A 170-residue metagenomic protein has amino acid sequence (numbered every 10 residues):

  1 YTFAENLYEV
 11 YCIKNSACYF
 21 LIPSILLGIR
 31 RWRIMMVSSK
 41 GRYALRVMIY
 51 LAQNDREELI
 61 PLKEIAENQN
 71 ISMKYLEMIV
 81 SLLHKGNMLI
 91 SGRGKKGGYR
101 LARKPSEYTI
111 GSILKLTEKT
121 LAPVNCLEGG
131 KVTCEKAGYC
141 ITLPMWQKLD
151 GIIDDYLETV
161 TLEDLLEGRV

Functional and structural regions predicted by a protein language model:
T2, E9-K14, C18-M35: Short, Lys/Arg-enriched N-terminal segments with co-localized hydrophobic residues within the first ~10-30 amino acids
V37-S39, Y43-L45, I49-I71: N-terminal helix-turn-helix DNA-binding core of bacterial DNA-binding proteins
E67, H84-K85: Alpha-helical residues within the helix-turn-helix
K74: Key DNA-contact positions within bacterial/archaeal DNA-binding proteins
V80-S81: Short, hydrophobic-biased segments on the C-terminal half of alpha helices that form "recognition helices"
M88-L101: Beta-hairpin "wing" of winged helix-turn-helix
A102-V170: Non-DNA-binding regulatory cores of transcription-related proteins, predominantly C-terminal effector-binding
